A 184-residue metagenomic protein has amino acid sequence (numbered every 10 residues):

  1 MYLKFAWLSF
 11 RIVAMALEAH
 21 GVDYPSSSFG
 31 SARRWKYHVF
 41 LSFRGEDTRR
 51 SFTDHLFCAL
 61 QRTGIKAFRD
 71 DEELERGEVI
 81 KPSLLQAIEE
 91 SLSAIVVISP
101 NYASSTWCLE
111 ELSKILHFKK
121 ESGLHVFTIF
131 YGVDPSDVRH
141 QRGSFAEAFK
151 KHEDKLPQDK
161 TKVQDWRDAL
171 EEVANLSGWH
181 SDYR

Functional and structural regions predicted by a protein language model:
M1-S93: Conserved N-terminal substructure of TIR/SEFIR domains
A16, C58-R62, D70-E73, V79-Y183: Cross-kingdom TIR/SEFIR domain
